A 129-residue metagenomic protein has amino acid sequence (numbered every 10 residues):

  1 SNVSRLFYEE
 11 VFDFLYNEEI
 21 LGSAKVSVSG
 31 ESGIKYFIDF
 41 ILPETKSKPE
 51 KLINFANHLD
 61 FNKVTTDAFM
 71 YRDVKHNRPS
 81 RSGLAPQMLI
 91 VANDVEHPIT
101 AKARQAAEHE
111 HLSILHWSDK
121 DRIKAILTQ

Functional and structural regions predicted by a protein language model:
S1-K25: Acidic-basic catalytic patches of nuclease active cores, encompassing PD-(D/E)XK and other metal-cofactor nuclease
S4-F7, G33, K63-D67: Phosphate/oxyanion-binding active-site loops and adjacent basic polyanion-contact surfaces
N17-K46: Active-site metal-binding core of divalent-cation-utilizing nuclease and nuclease-like domains
K25-S27, V91, W117: Conserved beta-strand termini and adjacent loop/short-helix elements that scaffold enzyme active sites in alpha/beta
D39-I41, I126-Q129: Short, surface-exposed amphipathic charged segments that create phosphate/polyanion-binding patches used for binding
K48-S113: Catalytic cores of nucleic-acid endonucleases
A107, K120-D121, Q129: Long, low-complexity, intrinsically disordered terminal regions
H111-R122: Short acidic-hydrophobic, aromatic-tinged amphipathic segments that line or gate anion-handling sites
